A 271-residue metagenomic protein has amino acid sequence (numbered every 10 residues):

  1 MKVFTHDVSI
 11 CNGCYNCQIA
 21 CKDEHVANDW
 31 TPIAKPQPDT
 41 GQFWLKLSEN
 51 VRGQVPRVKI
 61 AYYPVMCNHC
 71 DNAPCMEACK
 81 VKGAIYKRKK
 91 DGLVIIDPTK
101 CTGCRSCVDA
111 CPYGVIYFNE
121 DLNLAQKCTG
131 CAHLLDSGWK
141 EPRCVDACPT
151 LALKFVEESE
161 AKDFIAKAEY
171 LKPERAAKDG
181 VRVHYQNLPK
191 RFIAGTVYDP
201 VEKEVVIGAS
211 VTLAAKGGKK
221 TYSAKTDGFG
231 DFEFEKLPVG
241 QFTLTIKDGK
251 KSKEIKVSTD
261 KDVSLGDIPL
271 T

Functional and structural regions predicted by a protein language model:
N16-A34, N72-T99, S106-N123, K140-A161: Iron-sulfur cluster-binding cysteine motifs and their immediate structural context in ferredoxin-like electron-transfer
C144-R191: Long, compositionally biased charged/polar accessory segments in the mid-to-C-terminal portions of proteins
R191-I193, P200-G217: Short, ordered, surface-exposed loop/turn motifs in non-cytosolic proteins
G217-D231: Short, acidic Ser/Thr/Gly-rich low-complexity loop/linker segments typical of extracellular and cell-surface proteins
G230, P238-G249: A short, solvent-exposed beta-strand micro-motif common in secreted/extracellular proteins
G249-T271: Structured interaction patches on ligand/partner-binding surfaces of diverse proteins
